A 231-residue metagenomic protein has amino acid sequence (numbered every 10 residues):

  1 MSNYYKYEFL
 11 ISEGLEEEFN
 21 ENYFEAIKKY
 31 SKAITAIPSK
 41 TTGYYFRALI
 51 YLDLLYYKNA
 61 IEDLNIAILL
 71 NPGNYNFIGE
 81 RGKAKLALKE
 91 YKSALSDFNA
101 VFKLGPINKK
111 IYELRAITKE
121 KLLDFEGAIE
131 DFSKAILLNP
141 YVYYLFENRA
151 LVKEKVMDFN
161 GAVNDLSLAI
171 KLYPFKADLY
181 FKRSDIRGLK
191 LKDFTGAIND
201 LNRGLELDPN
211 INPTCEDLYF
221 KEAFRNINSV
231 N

Functional and structural regions predicted by a protein language model:
M1-N231: Alpha-helical tetratricopeptide repeat
